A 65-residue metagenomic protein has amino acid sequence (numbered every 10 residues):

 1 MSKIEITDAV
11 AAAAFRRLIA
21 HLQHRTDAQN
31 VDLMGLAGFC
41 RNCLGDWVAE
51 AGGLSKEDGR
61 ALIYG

Functional and structural regions predicted by a protein language model:
S2-G65: Domain-level signature for proteins that mediate thiol-based redox and metal-cofactor handling
